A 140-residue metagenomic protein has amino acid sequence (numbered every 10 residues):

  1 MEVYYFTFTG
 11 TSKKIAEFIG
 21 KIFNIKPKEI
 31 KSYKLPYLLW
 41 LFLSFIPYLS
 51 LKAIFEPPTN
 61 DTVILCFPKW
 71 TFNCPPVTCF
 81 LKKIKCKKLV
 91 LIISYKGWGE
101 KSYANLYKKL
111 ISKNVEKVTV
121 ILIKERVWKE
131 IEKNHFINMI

Functional and structural regions predicted by a protein language model:
M1-L65, F72-F80, N114-K117, N138: N-terminal beta1-alpha1-beta2 submodule of the flavodoxin-like/Rossmannoid cofactor-binding fold
L35-W40, G99-Y103, W128-E130: Short, charged, surface-exposed secondary-structure boundary motifs
P57-P58, L81-K88, E100: Short, conserved loop/helix-junction motifs that constitute active-site signature segments in enzyme catalytic cores
L65-C66, L91: Redox-cofactor binding/interface segments in oxidoreductases and associated redox assembly factors
T71, S94-G99, K124-V127: Short histidine/acidic/glycine/proline-rich micro-motifs that form metal- and phosphate-coordinating active-site loops
F80-K83, Y107-K109: Glycine-rich, phosphate-binding/catalytic loops in enzymes
V90-K108: Ser/Thr/Gly-rich flexible loops in soluble cytosolic domains mediating phosphotransfer, phosphorylation
V118-I140: Glycine-rich phosphate/pyrophosphate-binding loop and the adjoining helix
